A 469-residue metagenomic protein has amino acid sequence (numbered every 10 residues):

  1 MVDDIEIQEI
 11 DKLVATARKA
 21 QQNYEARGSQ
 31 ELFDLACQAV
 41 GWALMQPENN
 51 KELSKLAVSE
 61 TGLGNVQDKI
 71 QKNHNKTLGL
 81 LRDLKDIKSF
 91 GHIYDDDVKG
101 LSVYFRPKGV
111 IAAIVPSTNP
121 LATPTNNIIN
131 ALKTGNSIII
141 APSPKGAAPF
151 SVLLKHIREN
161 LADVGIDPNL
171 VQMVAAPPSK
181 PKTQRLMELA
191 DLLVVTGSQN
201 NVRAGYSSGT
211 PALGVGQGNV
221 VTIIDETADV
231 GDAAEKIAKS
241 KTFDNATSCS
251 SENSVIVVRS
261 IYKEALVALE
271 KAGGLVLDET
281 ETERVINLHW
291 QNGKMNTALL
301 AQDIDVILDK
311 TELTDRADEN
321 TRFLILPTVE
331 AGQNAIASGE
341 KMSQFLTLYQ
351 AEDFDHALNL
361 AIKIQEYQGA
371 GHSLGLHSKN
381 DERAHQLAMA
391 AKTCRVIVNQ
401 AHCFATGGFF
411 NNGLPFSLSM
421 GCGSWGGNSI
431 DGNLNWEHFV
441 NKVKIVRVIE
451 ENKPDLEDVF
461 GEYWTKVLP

Functional and structural regions predicted by a protein language model:
M1-S102, N130, K271: N-terminal Rossmann-like NAD(P)+-binding subdomain of aldehyde/semialdehyde dehydrogenases
V2, S29, E319-P469: Conserved C-terminal structural/oligomerization subdomain of aldehyde/semialdehyde dehydrogenase
D4-I5, E9, T125, V202-G332: ALDH superfamily catalytic-core signature
L13-A15, G214-G216, N245-C249, A335-M342 (+1 more regions): Short, flexible turn/loop "capping" segments at secondary-structure junctions
V14, R18-E25, C37-E48, A57 (+12 more regions): Structural signal for hydrophobic packing residues in well-ordered secondary-structure cores of soluble enzyme domains
A26-L32, K51-S54, D167-L170, N245-C249 (+5 more regions): Flexible, glycine/charged-enriched surface loops at secondary-structure junctions
S89-D232: Rossmann-like NAD(P) dinucleotide-binding subdomain of oxidoreductase/dehydrogenase enzymes
